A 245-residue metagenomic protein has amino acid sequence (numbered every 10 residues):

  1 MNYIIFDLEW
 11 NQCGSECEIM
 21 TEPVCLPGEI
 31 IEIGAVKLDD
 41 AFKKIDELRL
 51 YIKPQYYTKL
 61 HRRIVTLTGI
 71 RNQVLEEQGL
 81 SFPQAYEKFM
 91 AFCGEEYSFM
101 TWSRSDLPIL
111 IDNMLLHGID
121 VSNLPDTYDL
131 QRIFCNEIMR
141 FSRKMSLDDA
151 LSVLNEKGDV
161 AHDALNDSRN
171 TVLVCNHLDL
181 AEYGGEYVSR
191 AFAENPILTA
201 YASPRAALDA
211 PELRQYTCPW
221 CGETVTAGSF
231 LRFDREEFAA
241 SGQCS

Functional and structural regions predicted by a protein language model:
N2-P108, S152: Conserved non-catalytic scaffold segment of RNase H-like nuclease domains
F6, Y128, N166: Active-site flanking residues adjacent to catalytic metal/cofactor-binding acidic residues
I52, K59, R63-T68, N72-L75 (+1 more regions): Active-site-proximal helix-loop-helix substrate-binding element of RNase H-like nuclease domains
E96-M114, S146-D209: Acidic, Mg2+-coordinating catalytic module of metal-dependent nucleases/exonucleases that use a two-metal-ion mechanism
S122-C135: Conserved beta-strand -> loop -> alpha-helix junction used to position metal-binding or nucleic-acid-contacting
Y216-C221, S241-S245: Short cysteine-rich clusters marking metal-coordination/redox-active sites
G222-T226: Cys/His-rich microdomains that often coordinate metals
S229-G242: Short linker/helix segments within small regulatory modules
